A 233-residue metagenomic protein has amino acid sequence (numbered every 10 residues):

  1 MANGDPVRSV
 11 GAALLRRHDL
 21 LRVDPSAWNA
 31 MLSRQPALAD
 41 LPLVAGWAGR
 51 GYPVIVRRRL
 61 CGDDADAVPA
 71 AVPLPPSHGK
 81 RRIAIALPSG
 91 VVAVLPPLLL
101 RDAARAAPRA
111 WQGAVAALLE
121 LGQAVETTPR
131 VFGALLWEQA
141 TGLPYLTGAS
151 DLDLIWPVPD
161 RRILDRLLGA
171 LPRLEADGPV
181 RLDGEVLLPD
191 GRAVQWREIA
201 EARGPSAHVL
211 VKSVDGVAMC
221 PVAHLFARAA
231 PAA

Functional and structural regions predicted by a protein language model:
A2-A134, R173-V180: Helical scaffold of the NTase/Pol beta-like nucleotidyltransferase catalytic core
A67-P69, A149, D153, R181-D183: Broad gene-expression machinery/nucleic-acid interaction feature
P73-P75, P157-P159, L187: Solvent-exposed residues in well-ordered beta-strands and their adjoining turns, especially edge/terminal strands
H78-K80, R162, R192: Residue-level signal for secondary-structure boundary sites
R82-A84, P88-V92, I199, P205-A223 (+1 more regions): Mature, function-bearing regions of proteins
L119-L152, W156-R162: Active-site nucleotide-donor binding segment shared across nucleotidyl transfer reactions
R161-G169: Short, conserved charged micro-motifs
L174-V211: Conserved catalytic core of two-metal-ion nucleotidyltransferases
